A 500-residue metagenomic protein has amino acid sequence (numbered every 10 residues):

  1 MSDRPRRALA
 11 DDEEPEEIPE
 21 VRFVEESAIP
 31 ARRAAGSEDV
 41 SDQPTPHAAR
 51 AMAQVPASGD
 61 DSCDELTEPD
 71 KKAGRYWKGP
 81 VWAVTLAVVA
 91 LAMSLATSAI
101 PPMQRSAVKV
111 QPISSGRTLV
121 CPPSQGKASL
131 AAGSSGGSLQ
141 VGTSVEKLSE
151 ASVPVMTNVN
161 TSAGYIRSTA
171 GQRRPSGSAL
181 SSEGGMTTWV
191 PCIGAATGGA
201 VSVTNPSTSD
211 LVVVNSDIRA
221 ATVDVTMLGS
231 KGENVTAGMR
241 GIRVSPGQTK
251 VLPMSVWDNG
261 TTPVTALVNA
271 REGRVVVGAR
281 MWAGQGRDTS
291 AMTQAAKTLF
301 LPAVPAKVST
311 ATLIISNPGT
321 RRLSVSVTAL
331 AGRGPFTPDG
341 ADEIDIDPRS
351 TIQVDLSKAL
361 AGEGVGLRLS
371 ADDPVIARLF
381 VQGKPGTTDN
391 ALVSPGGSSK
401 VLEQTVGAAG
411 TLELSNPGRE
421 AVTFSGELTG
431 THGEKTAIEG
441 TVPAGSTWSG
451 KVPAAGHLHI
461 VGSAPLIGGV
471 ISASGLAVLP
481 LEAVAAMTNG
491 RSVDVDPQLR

Functional and structural regions predicted by a protein language model:
S2-K78: Terminal targeting segments of Actinobacterial cell-envelope proteins
D70-A131, S176-V213, V275-P318, V375-E420 (+1 more regions): Conserved functional hotspot residues at active sites or interaction interfaces
G79-P101, A266-V268, V325-V327, L367-L369 (+2 more regions): Hydrophobic alpha-helical membrane segments, chiefly transmembrane helices and signal peptide h-regions, characterized
I113, T118-L119, V213-V235, A270-R271 (+4 more regions): Short acidic, flexible loop segments centered on an aromatic residue
L130-T169: Extracytoplasmic/periplasmic/luminal assembly and interaction segments in envelope/secretory/respiratory proteins
S144-N160, E233-T261, P335-G362, T431-H457: Intrinsically disordered, low-complexity Pro/Gly/Ser/Thr-rich segments with frequent PxxP/GP/PP motifs and embedded
T161-P175, T262-R271, G364-D372, P453-I471: Short, aromatic- and glycine-rich surface loops/edge beta-strands on solvent-exposed regions
A295-D373: Long, internal scaffold/assembly segments composed of regular secondary structure
